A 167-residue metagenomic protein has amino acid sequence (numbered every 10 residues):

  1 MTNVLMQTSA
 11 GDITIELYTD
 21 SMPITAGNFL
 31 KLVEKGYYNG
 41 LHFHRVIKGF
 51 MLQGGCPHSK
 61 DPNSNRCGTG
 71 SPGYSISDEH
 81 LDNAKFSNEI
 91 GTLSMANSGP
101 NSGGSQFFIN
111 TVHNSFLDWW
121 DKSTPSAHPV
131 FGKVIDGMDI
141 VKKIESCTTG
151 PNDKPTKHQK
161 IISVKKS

Functional and structural regions predicted by a protein language model:
M1-S167: Cyclophilin-like peptidyl-prolyl cis-trans isomerases
